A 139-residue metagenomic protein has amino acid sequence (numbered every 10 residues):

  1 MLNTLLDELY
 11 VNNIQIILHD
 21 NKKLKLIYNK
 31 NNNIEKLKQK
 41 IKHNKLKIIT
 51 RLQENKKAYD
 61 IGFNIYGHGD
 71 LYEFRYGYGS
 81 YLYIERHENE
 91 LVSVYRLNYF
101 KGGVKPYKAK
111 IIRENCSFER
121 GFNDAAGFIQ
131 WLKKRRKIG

Functional and structural regions predicted by a protein language model:
N3-E8, N12, N33, K40 (+2 more regions): Phosphate/adenylate-binding glycine loop and adjacent helical scaffold
H19-K23: Short Gly/Ser/Thr- and Asp/Glu-enriched loop/turn motifs at secondary-structure junctions
L26-K38: A short interface-forming secondary-structure element
